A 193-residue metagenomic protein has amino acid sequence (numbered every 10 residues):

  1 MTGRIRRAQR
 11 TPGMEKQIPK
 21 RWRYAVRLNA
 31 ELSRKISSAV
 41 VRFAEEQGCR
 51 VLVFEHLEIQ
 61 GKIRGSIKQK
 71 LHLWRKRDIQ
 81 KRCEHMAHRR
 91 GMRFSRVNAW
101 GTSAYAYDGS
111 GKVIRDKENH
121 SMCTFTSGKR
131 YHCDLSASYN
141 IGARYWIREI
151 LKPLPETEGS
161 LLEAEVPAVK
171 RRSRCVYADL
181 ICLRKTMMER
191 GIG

Functional and structural regions predicted by a protein language model:
M1-G193: Positively charged, helix-rich recognition surfaces that bind polyanionic ligands
